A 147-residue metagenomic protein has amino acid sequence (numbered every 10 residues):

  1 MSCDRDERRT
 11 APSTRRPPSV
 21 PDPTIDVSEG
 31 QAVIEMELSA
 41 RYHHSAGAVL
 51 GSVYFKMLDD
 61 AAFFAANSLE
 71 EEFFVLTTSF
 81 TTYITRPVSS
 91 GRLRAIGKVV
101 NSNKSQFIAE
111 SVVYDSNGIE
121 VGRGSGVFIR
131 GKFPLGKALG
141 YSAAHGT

Functional and structural regions predicted by a protein language model:
M1-T147: Terminal targeting signals and extreme-terminal segments of soluble enzymes
